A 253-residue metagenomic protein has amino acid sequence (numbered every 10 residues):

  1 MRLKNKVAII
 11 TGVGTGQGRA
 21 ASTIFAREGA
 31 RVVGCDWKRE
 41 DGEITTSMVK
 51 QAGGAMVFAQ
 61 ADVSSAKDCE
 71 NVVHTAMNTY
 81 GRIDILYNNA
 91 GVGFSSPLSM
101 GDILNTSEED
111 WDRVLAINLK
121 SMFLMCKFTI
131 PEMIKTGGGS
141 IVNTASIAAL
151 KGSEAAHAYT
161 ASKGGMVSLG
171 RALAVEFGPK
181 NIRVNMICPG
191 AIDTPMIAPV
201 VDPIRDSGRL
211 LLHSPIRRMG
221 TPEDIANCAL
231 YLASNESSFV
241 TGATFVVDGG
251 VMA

Functional and structural regions predicted by a protein language model:
L3-V33, L173: Canonical Rossmann dinucleotide-binding motif of NAD(H)/NADP(H)-dependent dehydrogenases/reductases, specifically
R39-E40, Q60-V72, E108, E223-D224: The beta1-alpha1 cofactor-binding region of Rossmann-like NAD(H)/NADP(H)-dependent oxidoreductases
P97, K151, L212, L230 (+1 more regions): Short C-terminal tail/terminal secondary-structure segment of NAD(P)H-dependent dehydrogenase/reductase domains
P97-I103, S107-D112, L210: Substrate-binding pocket helix/loop in short-chain dehydrogenase/reductase
C126, S162, G170: Active-site helix of classical SDR
P131, V175-P179, S238: Alpha-helical segment proximal to the catalytic Tyr-Lys
S146: Residue(s) in the substrate-gating loop at a strand-loop-helix junction that position the organic substrate next
